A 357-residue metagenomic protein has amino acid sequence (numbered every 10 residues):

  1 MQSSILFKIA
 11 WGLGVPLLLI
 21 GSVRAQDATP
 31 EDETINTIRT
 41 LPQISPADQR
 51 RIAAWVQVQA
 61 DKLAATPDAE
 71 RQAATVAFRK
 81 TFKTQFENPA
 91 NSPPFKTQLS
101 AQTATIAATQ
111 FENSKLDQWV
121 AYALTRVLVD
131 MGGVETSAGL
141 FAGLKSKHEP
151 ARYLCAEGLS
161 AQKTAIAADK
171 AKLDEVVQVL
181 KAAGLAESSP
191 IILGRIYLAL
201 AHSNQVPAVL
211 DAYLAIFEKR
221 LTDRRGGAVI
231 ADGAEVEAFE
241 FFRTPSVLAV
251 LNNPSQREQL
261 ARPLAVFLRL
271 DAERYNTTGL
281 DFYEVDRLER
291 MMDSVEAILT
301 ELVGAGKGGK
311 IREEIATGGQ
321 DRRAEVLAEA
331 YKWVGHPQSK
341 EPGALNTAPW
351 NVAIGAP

Functional and structural regions predicted by a protein language model:
M1-L6: N-terminal secretory signal peptides that target proteins for export/translocation
A10-L19: Bacterial N-terminal signal peptides
G21-A25: Sec/Tat signal peptide C-region and signal peptidase I cleavage site
Q26-T40, G184, I315, G319 (+1 more regions): Solvent-exposed, low-complexity segments and loops of surface/extracellular structural proteins
D32-I35, S45-A65, N91-E112, G133-L144 (+3 more regions): Amphipathic alpha-helical scaffolding segments comprising HEAT/armadillo-like alpha-solenoid repeats
I38-A47, E70-T97, W119-G133, R152-D169 (+3 more regions): Structural detector for internal amphipathic alpha-helices that build alpha-solenoid repeat scaffolds
P67, K115-D117, K147-E149, S188-S189: Short inter-helical turns and helix N-cap capping residues of alpha-solenoid HEAT/ARM repeat scaffolds
N91, V206-P357: Long internal repeat-built scaffold domains in very large eukaryotic proteins
